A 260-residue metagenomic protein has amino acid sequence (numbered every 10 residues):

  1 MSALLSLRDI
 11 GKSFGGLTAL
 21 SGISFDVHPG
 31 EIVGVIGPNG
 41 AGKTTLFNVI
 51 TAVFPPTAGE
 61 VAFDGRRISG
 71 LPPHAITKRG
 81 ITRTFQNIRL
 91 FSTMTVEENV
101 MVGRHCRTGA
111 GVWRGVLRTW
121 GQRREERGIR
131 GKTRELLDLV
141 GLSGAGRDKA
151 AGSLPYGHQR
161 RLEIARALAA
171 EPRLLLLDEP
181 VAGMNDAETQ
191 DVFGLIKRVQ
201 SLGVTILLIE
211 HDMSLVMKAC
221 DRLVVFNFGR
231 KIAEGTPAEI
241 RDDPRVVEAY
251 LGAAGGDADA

Functional and structural regions predicted by a protein language model:
S2-A260: Glycine-rich phosphate-binding loops of nucleotide-dependent enzymes
